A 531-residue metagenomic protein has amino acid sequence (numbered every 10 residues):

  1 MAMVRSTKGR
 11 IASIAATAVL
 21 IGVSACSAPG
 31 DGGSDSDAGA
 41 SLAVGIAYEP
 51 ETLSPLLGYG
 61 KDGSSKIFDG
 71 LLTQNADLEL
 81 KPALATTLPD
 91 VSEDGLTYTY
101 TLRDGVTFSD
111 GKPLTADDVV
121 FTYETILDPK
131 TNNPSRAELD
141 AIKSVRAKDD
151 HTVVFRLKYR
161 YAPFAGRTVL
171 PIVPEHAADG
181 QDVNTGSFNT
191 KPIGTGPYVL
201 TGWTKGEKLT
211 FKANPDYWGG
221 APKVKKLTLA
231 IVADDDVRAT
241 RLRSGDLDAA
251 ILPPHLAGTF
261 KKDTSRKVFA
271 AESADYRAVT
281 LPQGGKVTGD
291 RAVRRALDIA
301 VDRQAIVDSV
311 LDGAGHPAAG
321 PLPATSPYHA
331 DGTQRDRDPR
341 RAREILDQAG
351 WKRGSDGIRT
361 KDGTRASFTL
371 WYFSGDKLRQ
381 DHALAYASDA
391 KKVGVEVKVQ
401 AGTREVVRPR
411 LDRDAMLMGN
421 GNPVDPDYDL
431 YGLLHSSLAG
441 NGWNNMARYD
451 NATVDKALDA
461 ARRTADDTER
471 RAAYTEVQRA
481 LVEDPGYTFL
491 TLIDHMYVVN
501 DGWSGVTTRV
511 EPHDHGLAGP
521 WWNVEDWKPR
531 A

Functional and structural regions predicted by a protein language model:
G22-A25: C-terminal motif of bacterial Sec signal peptides marking the signal peptidase cleavage site
S36-D37, T204, V301-A330, L378-A387 (+1 more regions): Detector for C-terminal structural segments
G45-E93, E124, I193: N-terminal lobe/hinge region of extracytoplasmic solute-binding protein
T87-N132, V154, V287-G289: Aromatic- and charge-enriched surface segment that lines or borders ligand/interaction sites
T101, R136-D179, G202: Surface-exposed binding/hinge segments that line and control ligand-binding clefts or catalytic entry sites
V169-P222, K226, P339, E344 (+1 more regions): Gly/Pro-rich hinge or "lid" segments in bacterial periplasmic/extracellular proteins
G186, N214-F260, E396-K398: Ligand-site clamp/hinge motif
G289-A385, K528-R530: Append "and occasionally in soluble cytosolic enzymes with long acidic Gly/Pro-rich linkers
